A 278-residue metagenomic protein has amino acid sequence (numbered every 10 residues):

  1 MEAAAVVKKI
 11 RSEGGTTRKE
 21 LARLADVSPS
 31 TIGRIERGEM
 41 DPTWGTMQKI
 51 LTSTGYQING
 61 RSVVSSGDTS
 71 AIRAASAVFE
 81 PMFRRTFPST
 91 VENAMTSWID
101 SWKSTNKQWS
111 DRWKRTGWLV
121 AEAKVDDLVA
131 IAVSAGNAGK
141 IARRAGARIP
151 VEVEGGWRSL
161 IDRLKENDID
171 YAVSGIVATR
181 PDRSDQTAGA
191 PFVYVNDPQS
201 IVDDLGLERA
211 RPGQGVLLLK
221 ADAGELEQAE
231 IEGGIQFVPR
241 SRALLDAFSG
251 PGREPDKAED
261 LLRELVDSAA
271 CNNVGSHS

Functional and structural regions predicted by a protein language model:
A5-L21: Short basic helix-loop element that most often maps to the first helix and adjoining turn of HTH DNA-binding modules
E13, L24, S53: Residues within the alpha-helical elements of helix-turn-helix
D26-D41: Recognition helix of helix-turn-helix/homeodomain-like DNA-binding domains that insert into the DNA major groove
G45-G60: DNA major-groove recognition helix of helix-turn-helix/homeodomain DNA-binding modules
R61-S97: Short, charged recognition helix plus adjacent turn of helix-turn-helix-like nucleic-acid-binding domains
W109-A223: Short gly/ser-rich loop at a beta-strand->alpha-helix junction or flexible surface loop bordering the NTP-binding
S184-S278: C-terminal regulatory/effector modules of DNA-binding transcriptional regulators
